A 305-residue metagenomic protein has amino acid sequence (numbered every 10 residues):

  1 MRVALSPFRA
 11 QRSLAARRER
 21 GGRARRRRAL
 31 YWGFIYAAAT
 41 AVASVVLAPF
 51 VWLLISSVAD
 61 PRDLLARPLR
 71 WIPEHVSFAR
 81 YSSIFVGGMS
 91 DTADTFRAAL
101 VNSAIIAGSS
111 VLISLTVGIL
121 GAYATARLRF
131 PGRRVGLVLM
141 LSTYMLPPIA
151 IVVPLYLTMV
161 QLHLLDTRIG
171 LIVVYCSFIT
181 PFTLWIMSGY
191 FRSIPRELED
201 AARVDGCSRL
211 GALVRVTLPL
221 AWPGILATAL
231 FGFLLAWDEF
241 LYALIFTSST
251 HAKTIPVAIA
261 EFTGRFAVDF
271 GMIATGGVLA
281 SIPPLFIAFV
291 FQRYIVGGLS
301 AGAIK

Functional and structural regions predicted by a protein language model:
M1-R26: Short, Lys/Arg-rich, polar N-terminal cytosolic tail immediately upstream of the first transmembrane signal-anchor
S6, W32-K305: A structural signal for multi-pass alpha-helical bundles of membrane permease subunits that mediate small-molecule
